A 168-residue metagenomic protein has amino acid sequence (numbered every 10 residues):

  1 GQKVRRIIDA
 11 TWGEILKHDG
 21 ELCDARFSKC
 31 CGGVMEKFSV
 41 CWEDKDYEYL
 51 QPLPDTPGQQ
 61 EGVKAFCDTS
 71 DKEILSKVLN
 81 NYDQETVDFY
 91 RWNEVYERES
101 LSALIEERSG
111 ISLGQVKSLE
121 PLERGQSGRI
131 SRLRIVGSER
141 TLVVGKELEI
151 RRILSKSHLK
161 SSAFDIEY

Functional and structural regions predicted by a protein language model:
G1-Y168: Conserved, single-site charged/polar hotspot
